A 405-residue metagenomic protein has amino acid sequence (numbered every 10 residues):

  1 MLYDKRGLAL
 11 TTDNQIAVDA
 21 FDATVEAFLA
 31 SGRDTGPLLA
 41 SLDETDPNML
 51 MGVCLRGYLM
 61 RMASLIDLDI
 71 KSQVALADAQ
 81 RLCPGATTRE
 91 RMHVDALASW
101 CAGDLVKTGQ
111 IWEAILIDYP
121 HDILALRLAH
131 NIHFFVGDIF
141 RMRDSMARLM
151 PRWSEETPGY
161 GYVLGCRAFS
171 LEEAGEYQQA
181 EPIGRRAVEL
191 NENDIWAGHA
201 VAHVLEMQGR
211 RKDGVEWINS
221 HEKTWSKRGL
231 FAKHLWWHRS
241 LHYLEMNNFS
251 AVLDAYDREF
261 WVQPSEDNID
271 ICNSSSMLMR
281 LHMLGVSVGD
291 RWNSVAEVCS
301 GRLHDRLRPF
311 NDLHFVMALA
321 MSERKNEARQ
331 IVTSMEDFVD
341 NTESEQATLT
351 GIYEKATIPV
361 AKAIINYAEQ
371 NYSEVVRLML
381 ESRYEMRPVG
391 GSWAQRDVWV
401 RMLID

Functional and structural regions predicted by a protein language model:
N14, D46-P47, P84-T87, Y119-H121 (+6 more regions): Short coil turns that delineate tetratricopeptide repeat
Q15, D22, L55, E90 (+11 more regions): "A position-specific structural signal for the A-helix of alpha-solenoid helical repeats
V18, A23-A40, E44-N48, V53-V106 (+4 more regions): Inter-helical turn/loop elements of alpha-helical hairpins
A27, M60, S99, H133 (+9 more regions): Residue at a conserved register position within TPR or TPR-like alpha-solenoid repeats
P37-S41, D69-C83, V106-L116, R141-W153 (+6 more regions): Alpha-helical repeat scaffolds
G52, L124-A125, G159, V163 (+5 more regions): TPR alpha-solenoid repeat register
S145-M246: Internal metal/ion-chelating core segments
Y243-D405: Helix-coil-helix junctions within alpha-helical repeat/solenoid scaffolds
